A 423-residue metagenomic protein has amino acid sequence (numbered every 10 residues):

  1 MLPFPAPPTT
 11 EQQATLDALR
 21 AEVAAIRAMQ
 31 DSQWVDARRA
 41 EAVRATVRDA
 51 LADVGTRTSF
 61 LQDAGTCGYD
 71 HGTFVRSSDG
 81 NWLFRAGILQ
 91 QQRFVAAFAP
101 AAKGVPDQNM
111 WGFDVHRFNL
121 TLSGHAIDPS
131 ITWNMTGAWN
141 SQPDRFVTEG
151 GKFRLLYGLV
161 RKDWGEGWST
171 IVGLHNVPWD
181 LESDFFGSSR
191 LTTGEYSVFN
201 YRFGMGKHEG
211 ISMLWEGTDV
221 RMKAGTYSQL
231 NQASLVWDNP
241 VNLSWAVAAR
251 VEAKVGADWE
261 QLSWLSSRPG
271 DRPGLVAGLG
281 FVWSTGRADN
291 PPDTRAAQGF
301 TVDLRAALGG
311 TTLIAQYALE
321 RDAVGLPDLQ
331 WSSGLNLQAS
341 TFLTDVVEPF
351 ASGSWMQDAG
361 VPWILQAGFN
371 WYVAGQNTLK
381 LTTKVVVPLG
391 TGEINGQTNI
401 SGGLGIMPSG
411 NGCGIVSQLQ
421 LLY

Functional and structural regions predicted by a protein language model:
M1-Q91, K103, W259-L262, Q418 (+1 more regions): N-terminal periplasmic/intermembrane-space "pro-region" immediately following the signal or transit peptide
P8, N109, L404: Generic anion/oxyanion-binding catalytic loop in active/binding sites
V43-T46, L51, L83, F94 (+7 more regions): A broadly tuned "polar low-complexity/structure-edge" signature
G68-Q232, N239-W259, L265-P273, W331-F350 (+1 more regions): Outer membrane beta-barrel
A99, P106, R145-F146, L159-D163 (+2 more regions): Outer-membrane beta-barrel pore domains
